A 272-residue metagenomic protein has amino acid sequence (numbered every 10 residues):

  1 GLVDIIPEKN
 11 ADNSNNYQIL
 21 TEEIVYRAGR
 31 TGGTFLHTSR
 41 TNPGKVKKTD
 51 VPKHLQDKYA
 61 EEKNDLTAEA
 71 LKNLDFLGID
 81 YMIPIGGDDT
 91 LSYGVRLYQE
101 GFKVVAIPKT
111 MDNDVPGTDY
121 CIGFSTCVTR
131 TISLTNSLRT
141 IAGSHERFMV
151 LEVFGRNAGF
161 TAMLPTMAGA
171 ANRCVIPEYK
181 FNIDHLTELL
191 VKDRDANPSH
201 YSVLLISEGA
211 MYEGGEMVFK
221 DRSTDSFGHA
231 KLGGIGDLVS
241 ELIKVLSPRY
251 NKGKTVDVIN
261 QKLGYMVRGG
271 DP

Functional and structural regions predicted by a protein language model:
G1-A11, K47-T49, Y93-Y98, V115-Y120 (+4 more regions): Short acidic, glycine/serine/threonine-rich loops at helix termini
G1-E22, G101-L138: Glycine/threonine-rich beta-strand-loop-alpha-helix active-site module that forms ligand/phosphate-binding
G1-F76: Glycine-rich nucleotide/cofactor/substrate-binding loop typically near the N-terminus or early in the first domain
G1-L2, R40-T41, G87-T90, F102 (+4 more regions): Short, ordered loop/turn segments at secondary-structure junctions
K63, N73, L77, Y81-G86 (+3 more regions): Accessory alpha-helical/coil subdomains and C-terminal extensions that flank or cap enzyme catalytic cores
D112-G117, S144-M149, R268-G269: Active-site-proximal beta-alpha loop/turn segments in soluble metabolic enzymes
Y250-P272: C-terminal active-site/capping subdomain that shapes the small-molecule cofactor and substrate pocket of enzyme
